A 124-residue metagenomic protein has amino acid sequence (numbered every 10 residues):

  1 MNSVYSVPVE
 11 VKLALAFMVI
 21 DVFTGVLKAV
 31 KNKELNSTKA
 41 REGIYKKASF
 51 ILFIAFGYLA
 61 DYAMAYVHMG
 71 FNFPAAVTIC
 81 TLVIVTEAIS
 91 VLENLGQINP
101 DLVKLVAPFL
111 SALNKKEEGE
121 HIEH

Functional and structural regions predicted by a protein language model:
M1-P8: Short, strongly hydrophobic alpha-helical membrane anchors
L13, V22-K39: Membrane-interface helix-loop junction between the first two transmembrane segments
A14-T24, F50-D61, I79-S90: Alpha-helical transmembrane segments of multi-pass membrane proteins
L27-K31, A55-H68: Membrane-helix exit/interface motif
E34-T38, A65-N72, Q97-K104: Membrane interface segments of multi-pass transport proteins and intramembrane proteases
L35-F50: Juxtamembrane helix-capping/reentrant segments at transmembrane boundaries
G70-C80: Hydrophobic alpha-helical transmembrane segments
V85-H124: Membrane-proximal cytosolic segments adjacent to transmembrane helices
